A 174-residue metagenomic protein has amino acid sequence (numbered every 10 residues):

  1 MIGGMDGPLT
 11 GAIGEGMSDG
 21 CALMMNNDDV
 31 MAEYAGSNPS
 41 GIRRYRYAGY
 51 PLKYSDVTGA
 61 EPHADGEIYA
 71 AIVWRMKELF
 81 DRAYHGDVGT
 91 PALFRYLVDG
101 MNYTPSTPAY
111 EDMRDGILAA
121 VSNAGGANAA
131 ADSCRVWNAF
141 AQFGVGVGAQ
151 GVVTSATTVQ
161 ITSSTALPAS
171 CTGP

Functional and structural regions predicted by a protein language model:
M1-G173: Extracellular protease catalytic domains of secreted zymogens
